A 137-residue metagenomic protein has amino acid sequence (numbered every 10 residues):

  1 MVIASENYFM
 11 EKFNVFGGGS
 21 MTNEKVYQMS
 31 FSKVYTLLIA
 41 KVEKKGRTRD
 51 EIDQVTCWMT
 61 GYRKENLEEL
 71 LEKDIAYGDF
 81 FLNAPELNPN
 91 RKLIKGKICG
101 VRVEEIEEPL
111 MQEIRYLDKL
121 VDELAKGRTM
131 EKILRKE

Functional and structural regions predicted by a protein language model:
F9-E137: A charge-rich, low-complexity, intrinsically flexible signal that marks solvent-exposed coils, linkers, repeats
